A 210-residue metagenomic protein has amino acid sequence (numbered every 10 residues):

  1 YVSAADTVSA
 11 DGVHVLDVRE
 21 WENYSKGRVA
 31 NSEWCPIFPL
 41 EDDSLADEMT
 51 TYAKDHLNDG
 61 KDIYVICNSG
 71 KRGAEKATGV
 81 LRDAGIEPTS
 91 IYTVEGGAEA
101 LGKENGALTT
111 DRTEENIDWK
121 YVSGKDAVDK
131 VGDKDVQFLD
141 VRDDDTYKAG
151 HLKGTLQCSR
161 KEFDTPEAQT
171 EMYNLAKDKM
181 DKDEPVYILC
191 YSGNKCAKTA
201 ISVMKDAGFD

Functional and structural regions predicted by a protein language model:
Y1-V13, W21-V136, D144-D210: Rhodanese-like catalytic fold shared by cysteine-dependent sulfurtransferases and DSP/PTP-type phosphatases
